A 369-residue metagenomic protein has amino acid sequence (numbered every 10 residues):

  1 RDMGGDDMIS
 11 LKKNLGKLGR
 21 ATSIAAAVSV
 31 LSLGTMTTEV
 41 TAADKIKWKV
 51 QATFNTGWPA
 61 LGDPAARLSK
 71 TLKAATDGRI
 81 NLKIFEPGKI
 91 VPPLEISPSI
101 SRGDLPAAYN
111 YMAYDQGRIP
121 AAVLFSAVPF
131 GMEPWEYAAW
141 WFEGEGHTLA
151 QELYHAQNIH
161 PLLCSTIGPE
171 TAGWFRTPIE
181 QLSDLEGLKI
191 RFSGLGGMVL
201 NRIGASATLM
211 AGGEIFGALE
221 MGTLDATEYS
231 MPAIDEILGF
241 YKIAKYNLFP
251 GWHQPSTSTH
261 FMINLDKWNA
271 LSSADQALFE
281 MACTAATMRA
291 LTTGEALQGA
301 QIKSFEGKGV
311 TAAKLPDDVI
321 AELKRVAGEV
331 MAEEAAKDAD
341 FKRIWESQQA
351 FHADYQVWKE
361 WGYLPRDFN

Functional and structural regions predicted by a protein language model:
R1-M3, K12-L15, V30, A74 (+2 more regions): Compositionally biased, low-complexity repeat tracts
R1-M8, T38-T41: Short, Lys/Arg-enriched N-terminal segments with co-localized hydrophobic residues within the first ~10-30 amino acids
G4-G5, G16-G19, G34: Residue-identity detector for glycine
I9, A42-Y137, E145-N369: N-terminal secretory/targeting leader peptides
I9-A26: Bacterial N-terminal signal peptides that target proteins for export
K17-R20, E143-G144, D338: Polar helix-capping/helix-linker motif
V28-E39: C-terminal segment of classical bacterial N-terminal signal peptides
W140: Short beta-strand-centered segments that line the small-molecule binding cleft or hinge of alpha/beta clamshell
